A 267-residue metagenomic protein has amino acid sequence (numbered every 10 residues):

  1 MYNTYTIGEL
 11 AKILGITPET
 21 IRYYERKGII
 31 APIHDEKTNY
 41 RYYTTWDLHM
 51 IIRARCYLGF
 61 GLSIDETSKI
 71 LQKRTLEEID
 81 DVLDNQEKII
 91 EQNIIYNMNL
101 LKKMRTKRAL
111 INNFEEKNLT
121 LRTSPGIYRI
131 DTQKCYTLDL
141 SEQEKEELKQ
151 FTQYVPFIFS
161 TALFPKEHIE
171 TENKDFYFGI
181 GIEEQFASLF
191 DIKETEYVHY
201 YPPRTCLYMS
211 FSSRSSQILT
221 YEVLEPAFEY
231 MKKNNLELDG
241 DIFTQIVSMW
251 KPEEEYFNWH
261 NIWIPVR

Functional and structural regions predicted by a protein language model:
M1-F60, N234-D239: Basic helix-turn-helix/winged-helix DNA-binding cores and closely related short helical interaction motifs
A11-T20, E25-P32, Q72-I89, E147-A162: An N-terminal domain-start capping segment
R22, D35, S68, L163 (+1 more regions): Short loop/turn and capping residues at structural boundaries
I33-K37, L58-S68, Y256-R267: Histidine- and aromatic-rich ligand-binding microenvironments
D35-E36, R55, F60, T67-L121: Short, charged amphipathic alpha-helical surface segments
Y42-T44, L76, W250: Short Asp/Glu-rich motifs
D81, M98, K102-R267: A solvent-exposed interaction/effector surface
